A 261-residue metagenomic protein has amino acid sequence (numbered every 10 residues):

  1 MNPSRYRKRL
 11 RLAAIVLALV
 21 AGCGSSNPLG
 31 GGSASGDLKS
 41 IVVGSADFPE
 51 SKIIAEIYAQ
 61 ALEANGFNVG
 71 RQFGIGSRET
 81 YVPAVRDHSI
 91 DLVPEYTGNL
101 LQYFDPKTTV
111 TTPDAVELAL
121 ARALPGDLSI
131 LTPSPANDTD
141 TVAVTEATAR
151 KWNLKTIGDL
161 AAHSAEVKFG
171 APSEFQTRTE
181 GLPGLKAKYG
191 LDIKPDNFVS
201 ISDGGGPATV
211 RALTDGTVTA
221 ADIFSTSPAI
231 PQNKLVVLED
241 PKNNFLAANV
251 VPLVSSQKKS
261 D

Functional and structural regions predicted by a protein language model:
N2-A13: Bacterial N-terminal signal peptides that target proteins for export
A18-G22: C-terminal motif of bacterial Sec signal peptides marking the signal peptidase cleavage site
G24-N27: Bacterial signal peptide processing site
L38-G70, I75, P135-T209, D215: Bilobed "Venus flytrap"/periplasmic-binding protein-like clamshell domains and structurally analogous long
S77-R78, H88-L100, A115-E117, T145 (+4 more regions): Beta->alpha turn/N-cap motifs
F104-L131, T217, P228-K242: Ligand-binding "clamshell"
P113, T132-T141, D240-N249: Short Pro/Gly-enriched coil loops immediately N-terminal to beta-strands
D140-R150, A248-S260: A bilobed periplasmic-binding-protein/Venus flytrap-type ligand-binding module shared by bacterial periplasmic
